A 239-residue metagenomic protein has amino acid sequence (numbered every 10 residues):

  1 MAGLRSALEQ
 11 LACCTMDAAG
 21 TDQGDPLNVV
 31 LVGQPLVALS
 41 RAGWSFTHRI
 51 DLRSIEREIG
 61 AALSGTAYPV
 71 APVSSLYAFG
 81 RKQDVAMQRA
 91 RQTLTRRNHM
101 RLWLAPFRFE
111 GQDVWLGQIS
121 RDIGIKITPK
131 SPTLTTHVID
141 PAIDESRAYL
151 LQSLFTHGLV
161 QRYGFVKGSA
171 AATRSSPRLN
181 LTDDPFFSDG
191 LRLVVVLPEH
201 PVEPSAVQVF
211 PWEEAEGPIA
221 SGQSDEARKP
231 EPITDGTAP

Functional and structural regions predicted by a protein language model:
M1-A2: Membrane-interface motif at the C-terminal end of an N-terminal transmembrane signal
A7-Q10: Edge strands and adjacent loops of beta-rich recognition modules
A12-V37: Terminal, regulation- and interaction-focused segments at domain boundaries
G33, I50-L52, P106: A mature extracytoplasmic/lumenal domain signature
G33-H48: Amphipathic alpha-helical segments
S54-I233: A cross-kingdom signal targeting lumenal/periplasmic-facing segments of multi-pass membrane and secretory-pathway
